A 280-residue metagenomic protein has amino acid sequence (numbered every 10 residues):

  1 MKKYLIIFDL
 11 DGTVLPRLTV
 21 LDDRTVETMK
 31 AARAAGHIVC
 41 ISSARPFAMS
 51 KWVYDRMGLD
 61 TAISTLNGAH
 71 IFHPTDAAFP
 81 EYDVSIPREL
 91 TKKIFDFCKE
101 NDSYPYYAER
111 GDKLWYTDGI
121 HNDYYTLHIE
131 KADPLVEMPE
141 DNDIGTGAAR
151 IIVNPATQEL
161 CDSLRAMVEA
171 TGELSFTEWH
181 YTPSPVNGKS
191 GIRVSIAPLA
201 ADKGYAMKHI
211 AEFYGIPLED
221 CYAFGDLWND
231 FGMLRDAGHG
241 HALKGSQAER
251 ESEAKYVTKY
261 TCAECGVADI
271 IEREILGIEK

Functional and structural regions predicted by a protein language model:
M1-F8, E27, A34: Non-catalytic pre-domain segments flanking phosphatase-related domains
M1-L5, D22, R193-K280: Mg2+-dependent phosphoryl-transfer enzymes with acidic/Ser/Thr/Gly-rich catalytic loops
D22-H128: Active-site phosphate-binding/coordination module
V26-A34, K99, E169, K208-E212 (+1 more regions): Surface-exposed amphipathic alpha-helices with a cationic face
G36-C40, D60-T61, A149-R150, E219-D220 (+1 more regions): Short active-site oxyanion
M57-L59, N67, T171-G172, D236-A237 (+1 more regions): Short, structured coil segments at secondary-structure junctions
P105, E109-F224, D230: Conserved acidic, metal-coordinating active-site core of Asp-based, Mg2+-dependent phosphoryl-transfer enzymes
